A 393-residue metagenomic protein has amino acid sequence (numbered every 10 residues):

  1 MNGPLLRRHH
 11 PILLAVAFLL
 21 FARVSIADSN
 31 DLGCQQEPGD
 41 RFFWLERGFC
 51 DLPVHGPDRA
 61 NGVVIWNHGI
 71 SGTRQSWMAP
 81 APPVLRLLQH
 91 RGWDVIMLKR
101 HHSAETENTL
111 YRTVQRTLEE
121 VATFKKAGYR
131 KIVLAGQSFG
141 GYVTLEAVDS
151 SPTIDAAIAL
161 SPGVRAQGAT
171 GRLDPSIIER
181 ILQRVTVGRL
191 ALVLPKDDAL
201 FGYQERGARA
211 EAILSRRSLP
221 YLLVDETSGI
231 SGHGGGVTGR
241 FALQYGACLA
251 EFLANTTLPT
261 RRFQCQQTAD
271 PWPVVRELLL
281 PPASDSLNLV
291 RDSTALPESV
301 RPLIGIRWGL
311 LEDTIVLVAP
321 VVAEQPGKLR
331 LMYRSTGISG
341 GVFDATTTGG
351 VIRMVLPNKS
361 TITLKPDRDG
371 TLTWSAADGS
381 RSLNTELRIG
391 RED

Functional and structural regions predicted by a protein language model:
D28-D58: N-terminal cap/lid segment of alpha/beta-hydrolase-fold proteins
P57-L88: Short, surface-exposed "cap/lid" segments of acyl-processing enzymes
L88-A104: Conserved alpha/beta-hydrolase
E107-A127: Alpha/beta-hydrolase active-site loop
G136-G140, T144: Gly/Ala-rich beta-loop-alpha elbow adjacent to hydrolase catalytic centers
P162-V224: The feature captures the conserved acid-bearing segment of alpha/beta-hydrolase catalytic domains
R217-P282: C-terminal catalytic histidine-bearing segment of alpha/beta-hydrolase fold enzymes
N288-R368, W374-S382: Central antiparallel beta-sheet cores of small beta-barrel/beta-sandwich binding domains
